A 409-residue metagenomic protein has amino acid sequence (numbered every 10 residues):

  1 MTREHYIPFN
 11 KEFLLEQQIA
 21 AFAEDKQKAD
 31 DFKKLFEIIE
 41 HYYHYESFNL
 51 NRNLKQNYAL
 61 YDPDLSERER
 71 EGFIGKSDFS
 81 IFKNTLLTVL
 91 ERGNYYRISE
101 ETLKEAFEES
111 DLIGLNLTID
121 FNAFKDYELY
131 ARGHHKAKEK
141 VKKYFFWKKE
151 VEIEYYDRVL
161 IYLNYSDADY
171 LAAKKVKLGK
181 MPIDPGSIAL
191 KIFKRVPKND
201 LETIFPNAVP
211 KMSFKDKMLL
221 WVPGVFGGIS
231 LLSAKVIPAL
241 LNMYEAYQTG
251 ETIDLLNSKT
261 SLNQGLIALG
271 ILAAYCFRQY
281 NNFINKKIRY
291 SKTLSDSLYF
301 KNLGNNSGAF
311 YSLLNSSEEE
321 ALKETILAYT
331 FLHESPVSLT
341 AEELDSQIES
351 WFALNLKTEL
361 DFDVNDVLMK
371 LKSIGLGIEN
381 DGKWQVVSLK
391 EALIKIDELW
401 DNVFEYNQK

Functional and structural regions predicted by a protein language model:
M1-W221: Basic, amphipathic N-terminal segments
F214-S297: Transmembrane alpha-helical hairpins and terminal membrane-anchor modules
L294-S338: Short alpha-helical segments that sit at the start of domains
P336-N355: Short acidic, hydrophobic short linear motifs in intrinsically disordered regions
K357-M369: Soluble catalytic regions of membrane-associated enzymes that act on cell-envelope and secretory-pathway components
L368-G382: A short, conserved structural fragment
K383-S388: Minor-groove-contacting beta-hairpin "wing" of winged helix-turn-helix DNA-binding domains
L389-K409: Short, amphipathic alpha-helical interaction segments positioned at domain boundaries
